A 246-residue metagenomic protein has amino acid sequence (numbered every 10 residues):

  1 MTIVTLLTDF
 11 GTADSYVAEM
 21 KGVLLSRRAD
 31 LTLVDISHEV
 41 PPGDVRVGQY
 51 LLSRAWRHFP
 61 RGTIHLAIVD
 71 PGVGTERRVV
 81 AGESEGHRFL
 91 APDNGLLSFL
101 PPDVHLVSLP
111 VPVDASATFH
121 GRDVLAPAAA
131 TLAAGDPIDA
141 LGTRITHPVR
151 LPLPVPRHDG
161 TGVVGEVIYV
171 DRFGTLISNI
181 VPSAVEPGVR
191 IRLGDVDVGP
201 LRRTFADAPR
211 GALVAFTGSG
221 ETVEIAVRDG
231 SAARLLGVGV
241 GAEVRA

Functional and structural regions predicted by a protein language model:
M1-E76: N-terminal glycine-/serine-/threonine-rich phosphate-binding loop
I3, R27-D30, V47, P60-V69 (+1 more regions): Active-site histidine-anchored catalytic micro-motif
I3-T5, L31-V34, T63-L66, V79-A81 (+9 more regions): Structural motif
T8-F10, I36-H38, I68-P71, S84-E85 (+7 more regions): Fold-independent oxyanion-binding glycine-rich loops and adjacent beta-strand/coil segments at enzyme active sites
S15, E19, R28, G43 (+6 more regions): Conserved active-site and cofactor/substrate-binding residues in soluble primary-metabolism enzymes
A115-I180, A184: Anionic-ligand-binding alpha/beta catalytic cores of soluble enzymes and soluble regulatory domains that recognize
I177-G237: A conserved acidic, glycine/proline-rich C-terminal tail/linker
V240-A246: Surface-exposed interaction regions enriched in Ser/Thr/Asp/Glu that occur as long low-complexity tracts or repetitive
